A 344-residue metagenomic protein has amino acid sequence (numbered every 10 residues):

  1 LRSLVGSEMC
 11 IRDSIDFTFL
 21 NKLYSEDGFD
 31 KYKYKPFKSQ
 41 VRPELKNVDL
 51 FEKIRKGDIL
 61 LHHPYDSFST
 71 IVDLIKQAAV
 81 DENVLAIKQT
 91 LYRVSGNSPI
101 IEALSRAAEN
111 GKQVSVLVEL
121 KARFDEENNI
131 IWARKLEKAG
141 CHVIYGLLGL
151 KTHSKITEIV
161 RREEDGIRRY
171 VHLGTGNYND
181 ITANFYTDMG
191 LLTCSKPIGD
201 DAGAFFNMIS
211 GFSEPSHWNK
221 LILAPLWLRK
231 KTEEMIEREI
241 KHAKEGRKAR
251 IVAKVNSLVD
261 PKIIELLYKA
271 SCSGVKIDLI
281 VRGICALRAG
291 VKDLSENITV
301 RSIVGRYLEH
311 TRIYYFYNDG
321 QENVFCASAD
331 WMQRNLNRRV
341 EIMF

Functional and structural regions predicted by a protein language model:
L1, N110-R169, G174-Y178, T182 (+2 more regions): PLD/PLD-like phosphodiesterase catalytic module centered on the HKD motif
L1-G6, C10: Single conserved hydrophobic/aromatic residue that forms the stacking wall/gate of nucleotide- or nucleobase-binding
S7-E8, E26-K35, V84, Q113 (+6 more regions): Intrinsically disordered or highly flexible coil/loop and linker segments, enriched in small and charged/polar residues
R12-S25, K33, V259: NTP/phosphate- and nucleic-acid-binding module
Q40-P43, L50-E52: OB-fold and OB-like single-stranded nucleic-acid-recognition modules and their adjacent interaction interfaces
P43-E44, H62, F68, N128: Positively charged, amphipathic and often flexible ligand-engagement surfaces
F51-S105, E214-C272, K276-L279: PLD-like (HKD) phosphodiesterase/transphosphatidyltransferase domain
N179-F212: Mobile "lid/hinge" segments at catalytic clefts and subdomain interfaces of large enzymes
